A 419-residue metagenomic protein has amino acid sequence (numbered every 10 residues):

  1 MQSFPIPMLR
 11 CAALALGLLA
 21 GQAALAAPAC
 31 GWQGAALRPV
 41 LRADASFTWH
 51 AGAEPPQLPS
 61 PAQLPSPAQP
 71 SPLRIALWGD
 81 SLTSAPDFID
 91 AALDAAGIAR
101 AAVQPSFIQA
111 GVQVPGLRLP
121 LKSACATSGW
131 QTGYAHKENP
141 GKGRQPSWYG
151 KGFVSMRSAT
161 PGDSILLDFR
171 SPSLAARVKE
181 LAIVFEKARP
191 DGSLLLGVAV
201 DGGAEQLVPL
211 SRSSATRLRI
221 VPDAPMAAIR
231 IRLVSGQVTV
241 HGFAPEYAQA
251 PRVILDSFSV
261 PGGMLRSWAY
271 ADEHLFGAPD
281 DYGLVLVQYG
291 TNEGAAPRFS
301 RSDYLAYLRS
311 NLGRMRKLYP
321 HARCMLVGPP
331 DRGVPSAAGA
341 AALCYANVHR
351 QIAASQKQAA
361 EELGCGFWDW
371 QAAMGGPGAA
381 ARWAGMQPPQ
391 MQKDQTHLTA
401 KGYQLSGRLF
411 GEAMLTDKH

Functional and structural regions predicted by a protein language model:
Q2-W78, L82-I254: N-terminal secretory targeting modules
R42-A62, R266-P279, A306-R314, R350-A354 (+1 more regions): Alpha-helical scaffolding within the catalytic cores of extracellular/periplasmic polymer-degrading hydrolases
W78-L82, A110, F258-G262, V287-N292 (+2 more regions): Active-site-proximal beta-strand/loop segments in catalytic clefts of secreted hydrolases
A135-L166, S267-D303, D331-R332: Oxyanion-hole/transition-state-stabilizing segment in secreted/luminal serine hydrolases and related acyltransferases
P190, A250-D256, V260-R266, T291-D303 (+2 more regions): Serine-dependent acyl-ester chemistry module
G242, E246-P279, G283-L284: An acidic-aromatic substrate-binding cleft motif
Y270, D331-H419: Catalytic His-Asp segment of secreted/periplasmic serine-dependent ester chemistry enzymes
L284-G290, L305-G313, R323-R332, A354: Conserved, well-ordered alpha-helix/loop/beta-strand core segments that scaffold catalytic motifs
